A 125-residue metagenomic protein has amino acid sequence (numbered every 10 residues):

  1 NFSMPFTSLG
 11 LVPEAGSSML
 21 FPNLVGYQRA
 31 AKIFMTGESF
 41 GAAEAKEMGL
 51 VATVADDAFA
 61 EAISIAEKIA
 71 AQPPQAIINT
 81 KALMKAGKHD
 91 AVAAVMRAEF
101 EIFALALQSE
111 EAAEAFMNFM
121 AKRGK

Functional and structural regions predicted by a protein language model:
N1-M35, E47-M48, E61, I65: CoA-thioester-processing core
F2, A42, M48-R97, L105 (+1 more regions): C-terminal long alpha-helix characteristic of the crotonase
E14, E38, E44, E99: Acidic-residue sensor for enzyme active/binding pockets
S18, Y27-A30, A66, A76-T80 (+2 more regions): A general structural signal for well-ordered alpha-helical segments in protein cores
F21, A45, T80, F119: Terminal peptide-recognition signature
N23, E38, V54-A55: A structural signal for short, well-ordered beta-strand elements
T36-E38, E110-A113: Short acidic-aromatic low-complexity motifs
M117-K125: Terminal low-complexity tails and localization/encapsulation signals of metabolic enzymes
